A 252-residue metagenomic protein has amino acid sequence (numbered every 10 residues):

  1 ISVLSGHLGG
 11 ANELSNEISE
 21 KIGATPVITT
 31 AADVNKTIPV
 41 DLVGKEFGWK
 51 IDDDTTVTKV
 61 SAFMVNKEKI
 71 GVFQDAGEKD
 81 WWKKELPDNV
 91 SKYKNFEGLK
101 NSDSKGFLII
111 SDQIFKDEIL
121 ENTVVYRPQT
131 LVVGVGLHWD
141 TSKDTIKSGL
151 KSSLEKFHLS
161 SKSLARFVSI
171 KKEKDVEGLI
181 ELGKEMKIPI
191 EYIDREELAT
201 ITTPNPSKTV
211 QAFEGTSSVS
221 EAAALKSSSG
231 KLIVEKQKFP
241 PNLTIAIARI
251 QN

Functional and structural regions predicted by a protein language model:
I1-P26, T30-V43, G48-K50, N66-E173 (+1 more regions): Conserved mixed alpha/beta catalytic, RNA-binding, or beta-rich assembly cores of soluble enzyme, regulatory
I1-P39, L179-S218: Long, charge-dense
F47-T55, K208-A223: A polyampholytic, Gly/Pro-enriched intrinsically disordered region
V60-S61: Nucleotide/phosphate-binding catalytic cleft detector across ATP-hydrolyzing and phosphate-transferring enzymes
W81-W82, S142, D175-L179, T200-T203 (+1 more regions): Short active-site-adjacent structural elements
W82-N89, G178-M186: Short, aromatic/basic amphipathic alpha-helical patches
G106-I119, T123-Y126, E221-N252: C-terminal edge-of-domain segments
G149, S153, V219-K226: Stable alpha-helical structural segments in soluble proteins, enriched in small hydrophobic residues
